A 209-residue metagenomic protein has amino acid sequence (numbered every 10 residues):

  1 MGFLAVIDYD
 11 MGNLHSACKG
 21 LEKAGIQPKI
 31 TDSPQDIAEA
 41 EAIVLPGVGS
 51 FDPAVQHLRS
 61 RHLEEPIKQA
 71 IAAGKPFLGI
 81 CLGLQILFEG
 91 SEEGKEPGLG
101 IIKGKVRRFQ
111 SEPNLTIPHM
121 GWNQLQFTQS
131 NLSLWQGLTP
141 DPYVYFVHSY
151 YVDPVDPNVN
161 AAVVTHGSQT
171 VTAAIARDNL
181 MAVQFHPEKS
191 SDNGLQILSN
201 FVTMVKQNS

Functional and structural regions predicted by a protein language model:
M1-A5: Extreme N-terminal starter segment of soluble prokaryotic enzymes
A40: An anion/phosphate-binding loop that grips the pyrophosphate of nucleotide cofactors and donors
G49-M120: Cysteine-nucleophile active-site neighborhood
G90-G167: Pocket-forming structural segment of enzyme catalytic cores
D141, A176-L180: Beta-strand-turn-beta hairpins that frame and shape the catalytic cleft of phosphate-ester-processing enzymes
Q169-A176: Short, surface-exposed beta-strand/loop micro-motifs that present aromatic residues
V183-S209: Acyltransferase
